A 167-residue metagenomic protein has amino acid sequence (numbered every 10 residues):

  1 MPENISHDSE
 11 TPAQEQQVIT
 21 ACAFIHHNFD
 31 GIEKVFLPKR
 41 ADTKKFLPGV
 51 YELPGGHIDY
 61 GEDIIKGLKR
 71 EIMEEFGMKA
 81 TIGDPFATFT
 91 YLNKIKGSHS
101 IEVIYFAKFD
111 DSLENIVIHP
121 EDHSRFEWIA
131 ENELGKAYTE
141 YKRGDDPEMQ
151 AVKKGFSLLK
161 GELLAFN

Functional and structural regions predicted by a protein language model:
M1-D30: Acidic, metal-coordinating catalytic segment for phosphate/diphosphate chemistry, firing primarily on the Nudix
V18, P48-L53, S98-E102: Short connector loops at helix/strand junctions that flank enzyme active sites, especially segments positioning acidic
I19-A21, E33, I101-V103, S124: Change "...and in nucleic-acid phosphodiester-cleaving endonucleases..." to "...and in nucleic-acid processing enzymes
A21-A23, P85, V103-A107: A structural signal for short, well-ordered beta-strand segments
I32-E74: Conserved Nudix-box catalytic region and its N-terminal flanking loop in Nudix hydrolases and closely related
M78-A87: A short coil-to-beta-strand element that immediately follows conserved catalytic motifs
F89-N115, E127: Active-site-adjacent beta-strand/loop module that shapes the phosphate/pyrophosphate-binding cleft
P120-N167: Nudix hydrolase/Nudix homology domain
